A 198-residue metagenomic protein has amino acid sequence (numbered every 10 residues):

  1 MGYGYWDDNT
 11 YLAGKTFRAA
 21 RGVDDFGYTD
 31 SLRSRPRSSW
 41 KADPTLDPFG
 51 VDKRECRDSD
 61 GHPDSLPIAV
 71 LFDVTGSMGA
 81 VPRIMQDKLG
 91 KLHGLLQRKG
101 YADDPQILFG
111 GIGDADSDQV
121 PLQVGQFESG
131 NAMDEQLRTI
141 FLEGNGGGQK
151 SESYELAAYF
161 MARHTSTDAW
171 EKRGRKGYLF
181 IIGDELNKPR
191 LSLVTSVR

Functional and structural regions predicted by a protein language model:
M1-R198: Acidic, low-complexity intrinsically disordered regions
